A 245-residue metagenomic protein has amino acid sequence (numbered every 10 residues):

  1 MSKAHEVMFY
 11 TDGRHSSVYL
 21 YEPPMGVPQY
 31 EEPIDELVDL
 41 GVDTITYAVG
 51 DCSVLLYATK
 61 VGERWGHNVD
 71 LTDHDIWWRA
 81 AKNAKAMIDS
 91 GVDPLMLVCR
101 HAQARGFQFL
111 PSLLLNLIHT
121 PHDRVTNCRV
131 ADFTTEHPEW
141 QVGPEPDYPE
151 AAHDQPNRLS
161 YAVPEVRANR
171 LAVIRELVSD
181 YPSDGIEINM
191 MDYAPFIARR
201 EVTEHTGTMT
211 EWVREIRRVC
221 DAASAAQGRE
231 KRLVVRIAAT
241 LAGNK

Functional and structural regions predicted by a protein language model:
M1-K3, V38, M96-L110, T210-L233: Surface-exposed amphipathic alpha-helices with a cationic face
S2-V27, N68-D70, H74-D89, P94-R100 (+1 more regions): Active-site-adjacent "subsite" loops/lids of carbohydrate-active enzymes
A4-Y10, T44-T46, G106-S112, P156 (+2 more regions): Structural preference for beta-strand elements that scaffold enzyme active sites
D12-R14, G50-C52, L114-I118, M191-Y193 (+1 more regions): Active-site beta-loop-alpha junctions enriched in small/polar residues
S17-P28, G50-L55, I88, A239-K245: Acidic-and-aromatic substrate-binding clefts and catalytic sites of carbohydrate-active enzymes
P28-K60, L177-G185: Catalytic domains of carbohydrate-active enzymes, especially glycoside hydrolases
V42-D89, A198: Aromatic-lined carbohydrate-binding/catalytic grooves of carbohydrate-active enzymes
E165-K245: Active-site neighborhood of glycoside hydrolase catalytic domains
